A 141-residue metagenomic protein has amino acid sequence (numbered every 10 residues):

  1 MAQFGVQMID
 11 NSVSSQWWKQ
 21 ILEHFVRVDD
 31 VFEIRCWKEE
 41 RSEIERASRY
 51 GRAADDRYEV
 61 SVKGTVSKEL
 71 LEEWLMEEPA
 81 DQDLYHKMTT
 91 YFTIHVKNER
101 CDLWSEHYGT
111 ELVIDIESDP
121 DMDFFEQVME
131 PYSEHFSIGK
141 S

Functional and structural regions predicted by a protein language model:
M1-S141: Structured alpha/beta or helical-core interaction and ligand-binding surfaces enriched in interleaved
